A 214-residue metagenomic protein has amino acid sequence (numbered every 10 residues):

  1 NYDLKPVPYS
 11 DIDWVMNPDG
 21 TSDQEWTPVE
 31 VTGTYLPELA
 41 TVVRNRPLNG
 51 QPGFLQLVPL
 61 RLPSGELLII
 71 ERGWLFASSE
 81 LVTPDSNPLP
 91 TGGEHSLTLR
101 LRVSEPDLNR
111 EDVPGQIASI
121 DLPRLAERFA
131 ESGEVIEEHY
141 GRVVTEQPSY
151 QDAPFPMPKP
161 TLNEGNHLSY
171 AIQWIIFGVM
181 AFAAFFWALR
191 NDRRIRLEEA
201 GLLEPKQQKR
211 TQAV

Functional and structural regions predicted by a protein language model:
N1-V214: Surface-exposed, charge/polar-rich loops and edge strands
